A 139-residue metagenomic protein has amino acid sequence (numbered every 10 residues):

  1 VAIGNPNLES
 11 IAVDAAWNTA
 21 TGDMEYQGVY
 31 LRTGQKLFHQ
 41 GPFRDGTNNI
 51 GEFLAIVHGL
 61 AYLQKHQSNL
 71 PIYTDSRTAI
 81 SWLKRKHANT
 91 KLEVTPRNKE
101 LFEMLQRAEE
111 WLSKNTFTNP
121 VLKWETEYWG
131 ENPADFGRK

Functional and structural regions predicted by a protein language model:
V1-I50, Y62: RNase H-like nuclease fold core
L8-I11, L54, L101-R107: Short amphipathic alpha-helical surface micro-motifs
W17-A20, A61-R138: RNase H catalytic domain
M24-Y26, G41, G51-L54, R85 (+1 more regions): Surface-exposed beta-strand edges and their flanking turn/coil or helix-capping segments
L31-G34, F38, N48-F53, H58-L63 (+3 more regions): Catalytic phosphate/metal-binding cores of nucleic-acid and nucleotide-processing enzymes, i.e., regions that mediate
